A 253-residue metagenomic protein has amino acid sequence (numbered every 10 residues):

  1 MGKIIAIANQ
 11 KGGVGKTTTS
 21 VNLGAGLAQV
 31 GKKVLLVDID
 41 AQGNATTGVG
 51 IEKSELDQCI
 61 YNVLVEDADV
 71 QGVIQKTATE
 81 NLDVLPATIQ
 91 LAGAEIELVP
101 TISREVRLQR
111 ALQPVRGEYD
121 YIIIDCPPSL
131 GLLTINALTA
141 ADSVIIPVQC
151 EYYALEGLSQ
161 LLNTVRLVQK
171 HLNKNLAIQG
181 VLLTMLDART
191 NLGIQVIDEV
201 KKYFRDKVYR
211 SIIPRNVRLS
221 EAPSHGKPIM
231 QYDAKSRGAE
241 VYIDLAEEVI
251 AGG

Functional and structural regions predicted by a protein language model:
M1-G253: P-loop NTP-binding core
